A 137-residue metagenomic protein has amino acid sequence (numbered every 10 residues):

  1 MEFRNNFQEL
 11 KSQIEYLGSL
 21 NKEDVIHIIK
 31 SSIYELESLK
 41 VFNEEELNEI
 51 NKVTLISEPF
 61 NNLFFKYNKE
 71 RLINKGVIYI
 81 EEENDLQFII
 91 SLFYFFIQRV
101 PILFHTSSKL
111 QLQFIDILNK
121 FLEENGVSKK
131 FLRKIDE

Functional and structural regions predicted by a protein language model:
M1-E81, L86-F88, Y94-L112, F121-N125: N-terminal Rossmann-like NAD(P)+-binding subdomain of aldehyde/semialdehyde dehydrogenases
L118: Short, glycine/polar-rich helix-capping loops at beta-to-alpha or helix-loop-helix junctions that flank or form
E123-D136: A glycine-rich helix N-cap at a beta->alpha junction
